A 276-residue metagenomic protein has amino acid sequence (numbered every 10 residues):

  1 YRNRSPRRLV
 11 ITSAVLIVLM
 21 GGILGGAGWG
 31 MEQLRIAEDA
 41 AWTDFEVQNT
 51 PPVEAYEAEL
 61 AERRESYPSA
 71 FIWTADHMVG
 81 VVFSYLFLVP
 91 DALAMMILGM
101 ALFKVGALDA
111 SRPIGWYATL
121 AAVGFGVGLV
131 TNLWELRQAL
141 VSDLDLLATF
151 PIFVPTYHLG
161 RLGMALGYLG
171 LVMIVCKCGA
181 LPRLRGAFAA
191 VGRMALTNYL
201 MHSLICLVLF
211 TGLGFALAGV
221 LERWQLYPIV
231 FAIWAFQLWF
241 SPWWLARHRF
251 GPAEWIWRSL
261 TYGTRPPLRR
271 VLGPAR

Functional and structural regions predicted by a protein language model:
Y1-N3, L88-A110, G160-G179: Specific transmembrane alpha-helix
R4-V15, I114-L120: Membrane-interfacial entry segments at the cytosolic side of transmembrane helices
A14-P90, A94: Long hydrophobic alpha-helical segments that form multi-pass transmembrane helix bundles in integral membrane proteins
S84, I152-G160, M194-A195, A218-P242: Membrane-interface transmembrane-helix boundary segments in multi-pass integral membrane proteins
A121-A122, C176-I205, H248-G263: Functional transmembrane helices that form membrane-embedded active or gating regions
G124-C176: Alpha-helical transmembrane segments and terminal signal-anchor/GPI-anchor hydrophobic tails, characterized by long
V127-E135, A190-L217: Kinked, hydrophobic transmembrane alpha-helices enriched for aromatic residues and small/kink-inducing positions
L221-R276: C-terminal "closing" transmembrane helix and its immediate cytosolic amphipathic cap in multi-pass membrane proteins
